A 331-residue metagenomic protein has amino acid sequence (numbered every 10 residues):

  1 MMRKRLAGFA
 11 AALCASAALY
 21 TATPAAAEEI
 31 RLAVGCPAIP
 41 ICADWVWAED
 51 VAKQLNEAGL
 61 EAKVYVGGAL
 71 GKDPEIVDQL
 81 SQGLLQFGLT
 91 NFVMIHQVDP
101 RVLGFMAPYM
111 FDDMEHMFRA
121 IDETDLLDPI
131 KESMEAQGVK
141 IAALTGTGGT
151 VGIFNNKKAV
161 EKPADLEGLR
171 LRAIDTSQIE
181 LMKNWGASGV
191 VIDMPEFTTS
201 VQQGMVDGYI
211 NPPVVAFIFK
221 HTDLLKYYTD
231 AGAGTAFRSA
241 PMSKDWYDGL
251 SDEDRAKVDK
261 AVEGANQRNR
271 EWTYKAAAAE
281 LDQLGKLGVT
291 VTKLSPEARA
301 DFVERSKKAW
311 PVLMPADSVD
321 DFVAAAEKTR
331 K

Functional and structural regions predicted by a protein language model:
M1, A27-E28: Absolute protein N-terminus
M1-A11, Y20: Bacterial N-terminal signal peptides that target proteins for export
A11, E28-M117, L126, E132-K331: N-terminal secretory/targeting leader peptides
A15: Conserved TIR/SEFIR loop-to-helix hotspot centered on a Trp-containing motif with a nearby acidic residue
L19-A27: Sec/Tat signal peptide C-region and signal peptidase I cleavage site
